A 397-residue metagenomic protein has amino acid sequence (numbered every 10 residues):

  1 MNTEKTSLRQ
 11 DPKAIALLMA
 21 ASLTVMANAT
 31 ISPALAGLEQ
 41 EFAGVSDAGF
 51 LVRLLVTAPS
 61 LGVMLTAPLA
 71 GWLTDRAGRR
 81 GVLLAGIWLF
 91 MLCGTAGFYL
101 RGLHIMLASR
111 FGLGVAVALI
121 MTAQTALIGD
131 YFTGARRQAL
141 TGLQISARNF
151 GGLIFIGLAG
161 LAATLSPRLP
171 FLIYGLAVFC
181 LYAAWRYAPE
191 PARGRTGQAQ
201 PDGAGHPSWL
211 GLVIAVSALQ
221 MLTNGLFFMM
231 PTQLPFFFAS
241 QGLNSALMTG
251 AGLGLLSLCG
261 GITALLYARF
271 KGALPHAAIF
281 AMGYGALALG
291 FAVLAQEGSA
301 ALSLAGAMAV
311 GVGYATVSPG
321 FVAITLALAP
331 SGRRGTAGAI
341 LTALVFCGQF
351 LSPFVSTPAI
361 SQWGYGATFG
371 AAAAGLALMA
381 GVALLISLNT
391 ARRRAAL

Functional and structural regions predicted by a protein language model:
L35-M64: Extracellular/periplasmic helix-loop-helix junction of adjacent transmembrane segments in MFS-like secondary
L54-G71, G254-L266: Central cavity-lining transmembrane alpha-helices of secondary-active solute carriers, predominantly the Major
M64-L103: Conserved MFS/SLC helix-loop-helix module at the cytosolic interface between two early adjacent transmembrane helices
T66-G78, T263-P275, I360: Helix-to-loop junctions at the C-terminal end of transmembrane segments in multipass secondary transporters
L103, S109-R148: Cytoplasmic helix-loop-helix junction between adjacent transmembrane helices in 12-TM secondary transporters
G134-A135, L143-P189: Helix-loop-helix hairpin linking two adjacent transmembrane segments in secondary transporters
V213-G254, L258: Extracytoplasmic gate region of multi-pass secondary transporters
L328-Y365: A late C-terminal transmembrane helix in Major Facilitator Superfamily
